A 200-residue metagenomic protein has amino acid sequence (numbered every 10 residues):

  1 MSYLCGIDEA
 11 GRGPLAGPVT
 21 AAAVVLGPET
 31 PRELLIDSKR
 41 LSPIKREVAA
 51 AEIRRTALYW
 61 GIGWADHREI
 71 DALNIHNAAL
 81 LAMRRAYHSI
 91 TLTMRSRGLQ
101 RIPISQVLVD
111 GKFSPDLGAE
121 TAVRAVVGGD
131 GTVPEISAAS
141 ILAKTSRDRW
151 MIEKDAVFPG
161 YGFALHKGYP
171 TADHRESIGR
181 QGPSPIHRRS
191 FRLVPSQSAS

Functional and structural regions predicted by a protein language model:
M1-S200: RNase H-like, Mg2+-dependent phosphodiesterase core, and more generally RNA phosphate-backbone-engaging helix-loop
